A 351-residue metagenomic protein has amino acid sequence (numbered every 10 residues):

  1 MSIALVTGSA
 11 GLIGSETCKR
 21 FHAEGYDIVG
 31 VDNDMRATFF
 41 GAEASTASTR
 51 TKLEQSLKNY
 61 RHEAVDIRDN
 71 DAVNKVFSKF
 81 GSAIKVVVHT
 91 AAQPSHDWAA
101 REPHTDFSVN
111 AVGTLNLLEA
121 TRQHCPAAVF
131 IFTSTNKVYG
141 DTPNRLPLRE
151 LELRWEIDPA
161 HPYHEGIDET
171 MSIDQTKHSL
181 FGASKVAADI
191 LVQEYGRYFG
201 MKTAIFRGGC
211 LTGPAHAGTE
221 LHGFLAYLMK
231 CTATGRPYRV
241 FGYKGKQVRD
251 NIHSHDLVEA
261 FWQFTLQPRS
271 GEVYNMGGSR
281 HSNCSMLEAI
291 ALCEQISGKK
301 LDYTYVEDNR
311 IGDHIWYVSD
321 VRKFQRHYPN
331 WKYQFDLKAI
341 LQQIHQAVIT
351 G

Functional and structural regions predicted by a protein language model:
M1-G209: N-terminal Rossmann-like NAD(P)+-binding domain of SDR-like oxidoreductases, especially those catalyzing
S2-I3, Y26, R322-K323, F335-G351: Amphipathic terminal alpha-helices
R50-K58, R154-S172, L228-F241, Q267 (+2 more regions): A short C-terminal helix-loop "cap" of Rossmann-like NAD(P)-dependent dehydrogenase/epimerase domains
A72, N116-E119, N251, D256-E259 (+1 more regions): Conserved mid-core alpha-helix of short-chain dehydrogenase/reductase
V186, F199-K202, T212-Y227, R236 (+5 more regions): Glycine/proline-rich active-site loop of Rossmann-fold NAD(P)-dependent oxidoreductases
Y243, V273-Y274, L287-I290, G298-W316: C-terminal "lid/loop" region of Rossmann-like NAD(P)-dependent oxidoreductases
S254, V273, N309-K332: Conserved C-terminal active-site "lid" loop/helix of NAD(P)H-dependent oxidoreductases that clamps the redox cofactor
L257, F261, M276, M286-A289 (+2 more regions): Non-catalytic, hydrophobic alpha-helical segments
